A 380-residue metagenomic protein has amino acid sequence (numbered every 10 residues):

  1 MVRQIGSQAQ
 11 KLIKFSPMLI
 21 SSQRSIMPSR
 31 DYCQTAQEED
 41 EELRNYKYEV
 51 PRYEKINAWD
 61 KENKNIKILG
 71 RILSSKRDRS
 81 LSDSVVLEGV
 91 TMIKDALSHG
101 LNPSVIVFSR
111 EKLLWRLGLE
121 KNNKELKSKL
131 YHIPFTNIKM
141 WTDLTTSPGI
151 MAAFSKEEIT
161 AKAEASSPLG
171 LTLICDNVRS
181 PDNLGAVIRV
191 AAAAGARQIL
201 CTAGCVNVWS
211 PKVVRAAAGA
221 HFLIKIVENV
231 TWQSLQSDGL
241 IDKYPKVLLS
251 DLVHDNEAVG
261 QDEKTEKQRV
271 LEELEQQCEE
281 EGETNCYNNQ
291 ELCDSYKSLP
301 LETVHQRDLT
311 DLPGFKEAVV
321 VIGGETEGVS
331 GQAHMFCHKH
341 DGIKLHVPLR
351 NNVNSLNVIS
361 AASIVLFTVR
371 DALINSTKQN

Functional and structural regions predicted by a protein language model:
V2-K121, C205-V206, Q233, D242 (+3 more regions): Boundary-proximal intrinsically disordered activation/regulatory segments immediately upstream of a helical core
K76, A165-L173, K339-L349: Glycine/charged-rich beta-loop-alpha catalytic/anionic-binding loops adjacent to active sites
S84, L130-H132, I226, V247-L249 (+1 more regions): Conserved beta-strand scaffold positions in the cores of enzyme catalytic domains, especially in NTP/NDP-utilizing
V90, E111-K112, N137, E157 (+2 more regions): Short glycine-rich anion-binding loops that position phosphate/pyrophosphate groups of nucleotides and phosphorylated
S98, F154-T303, S363-I364, K378: RNA substrate-binding interface of SAM-dependent RNA methyltransferases
N123-D143, L223-V227: A glycine-rich helix N-cap at a beta->alpha junction
I150-A152, V190-A194, V208-H221, S330-N380: Structured adenosyl-cofactor binding patch, chiefly the S-adenosyl-L-methionine
